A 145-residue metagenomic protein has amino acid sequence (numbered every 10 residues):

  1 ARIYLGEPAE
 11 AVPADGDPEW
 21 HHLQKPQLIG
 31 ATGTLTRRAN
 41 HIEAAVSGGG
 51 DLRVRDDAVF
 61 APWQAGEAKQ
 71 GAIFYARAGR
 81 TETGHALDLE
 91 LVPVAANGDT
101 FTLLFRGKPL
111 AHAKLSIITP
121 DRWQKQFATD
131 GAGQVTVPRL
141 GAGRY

Functional and structural regions predicted by a protein language model:
A1, W63-D99, L104, K108-P109 (+1 more regions): Beta-strand-rich domain onsets/edges
L5-G16: Short amphipathic, basic-aromatic surface patches that mediate peripheral association with negatively charged
D15-H22, G107-I118: Short, ordered, surface-exposed loop/turn motifs in non-cytosolic proteins
Q24, D99, A111-A113, Y145: Short beta-strand/loop motifs in extracellular/secreted proteins, especially within beta-sandwich accessory domains
Q24-T32, A113-A128: Short amphipathic beta-strand segments in non-cytosolic proteins
N40-I42, G48, F127-R139, G143: Glycine-centered loop-to-beta-strand initiation motif
E43-G66, R144-Y145: Short, aromatic- and glycine-rich surface loops/edge beta-strands on solvent-exposed regions
S47-G49, N97, F105-L110, R139-G143: A short, structured loop/turn motif at beta-sheet edges
